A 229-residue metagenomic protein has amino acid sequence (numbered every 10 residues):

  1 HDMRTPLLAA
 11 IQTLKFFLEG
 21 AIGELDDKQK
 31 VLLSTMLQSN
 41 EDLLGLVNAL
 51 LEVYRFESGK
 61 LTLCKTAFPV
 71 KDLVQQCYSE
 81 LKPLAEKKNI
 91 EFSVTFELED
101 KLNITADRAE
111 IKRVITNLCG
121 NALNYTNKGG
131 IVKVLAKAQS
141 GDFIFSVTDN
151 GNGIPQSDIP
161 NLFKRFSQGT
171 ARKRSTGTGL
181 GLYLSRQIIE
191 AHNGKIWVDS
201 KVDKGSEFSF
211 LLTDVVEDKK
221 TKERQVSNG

Functional and structural regions predicted by a protein language model:
A21-I22, S167-G177: Glycine-rich ATP-lid/hinge loop adjacent to the conserved G-boxes
Q38-L43: Short alpha-helical segment of the dimerization/phosphotransfer core of two-component systems
S58-L63, K101-A106: Conserved micro-motifs of the catalytic ATP-binding
V70, G153-N161: Short helix N-cap motif at coil->helix boundaries in the Bergerat
A122-L123: Short helix-loop "hinge" at the ATP-lid/N-box region of the Bergerat-fold HATPase_c
G181, S185: Short alpha-helical Gxxx[C/S/T] motif in the catalytic ATP-binding
